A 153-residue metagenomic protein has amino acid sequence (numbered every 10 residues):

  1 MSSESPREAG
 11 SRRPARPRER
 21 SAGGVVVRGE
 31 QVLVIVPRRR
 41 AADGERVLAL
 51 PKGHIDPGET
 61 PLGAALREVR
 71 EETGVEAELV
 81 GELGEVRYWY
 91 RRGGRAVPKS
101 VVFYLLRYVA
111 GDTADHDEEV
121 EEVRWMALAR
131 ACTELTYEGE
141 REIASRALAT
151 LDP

Functional and structural regions predicted by a protein language model:
S2-L50: N-terminal strand-loop-strand
R20-A22, E30, K99-V102, E121: Change "...and in nucleic-acid phosphodiester-cleaving endonucleases..." to "...and in nucleic-acid processing enzymes
V25, V34, F103-L105, W125: Conserved hydrophobic/aromatic beta-strand scaffold that supports enzyme active sites
V27-V32, R40-A42, D56-P57, E85-R87 (+2 more regions): Short, charged/polar surface micro-motifs in flexible loops or helix N-caps
A49, P98, W125: Short aromatic/basic micro-patch
L50-L83: The catalytic Nudix box helix
G74-G111: Active-site segment of metal-dependent pyrophosphate-handling enzymes, primarily the Nudix hydrolase catalytic core
A110, A114-S145: NUDIX/MutT-family hydrolases
